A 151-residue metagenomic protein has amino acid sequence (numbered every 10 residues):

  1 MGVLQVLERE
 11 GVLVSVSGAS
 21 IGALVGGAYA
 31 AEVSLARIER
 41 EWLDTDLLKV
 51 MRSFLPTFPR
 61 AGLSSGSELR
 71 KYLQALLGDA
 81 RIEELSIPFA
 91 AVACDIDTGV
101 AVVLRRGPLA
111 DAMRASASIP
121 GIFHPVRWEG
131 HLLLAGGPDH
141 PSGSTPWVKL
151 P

Functional and structural regions predicted by a protein language model:
M1-A19, G27-P151: Patatin-like phospholipase
